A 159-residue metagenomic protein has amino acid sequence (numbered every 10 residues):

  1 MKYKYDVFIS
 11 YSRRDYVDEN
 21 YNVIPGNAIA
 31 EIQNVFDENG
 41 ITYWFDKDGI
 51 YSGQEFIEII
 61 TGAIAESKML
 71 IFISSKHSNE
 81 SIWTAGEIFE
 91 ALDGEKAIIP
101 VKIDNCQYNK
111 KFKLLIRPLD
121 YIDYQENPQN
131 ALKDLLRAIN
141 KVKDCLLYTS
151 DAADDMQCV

Functional and structural regions predicted by a protein language model:
M1-F72, L92-A97, C106, N127-D144: Conserved N-terminal substructure of TIR/SEFIR domains
K76-K96, K110: Conserved TIR/SEFIR loop-to-helix hotspot centered on a Trp-containing motif with a nearby acidic residue
I99-V101: Conserved beta-strand/loop subsegment of P-loop NTPase cores
C106-P118: Glycine-rich, charge-decorated loop segments at or immediately adjacent to ligand/cofactor-binding or catalytic sites
Y121-Q125: Short acidic-hydrophobic, aromatic-tinged amphipathic segments that line or gate anion-handling sites
Y148-A153: Conserved small/polar residues in nucleotide/adenosyl-binding loops
